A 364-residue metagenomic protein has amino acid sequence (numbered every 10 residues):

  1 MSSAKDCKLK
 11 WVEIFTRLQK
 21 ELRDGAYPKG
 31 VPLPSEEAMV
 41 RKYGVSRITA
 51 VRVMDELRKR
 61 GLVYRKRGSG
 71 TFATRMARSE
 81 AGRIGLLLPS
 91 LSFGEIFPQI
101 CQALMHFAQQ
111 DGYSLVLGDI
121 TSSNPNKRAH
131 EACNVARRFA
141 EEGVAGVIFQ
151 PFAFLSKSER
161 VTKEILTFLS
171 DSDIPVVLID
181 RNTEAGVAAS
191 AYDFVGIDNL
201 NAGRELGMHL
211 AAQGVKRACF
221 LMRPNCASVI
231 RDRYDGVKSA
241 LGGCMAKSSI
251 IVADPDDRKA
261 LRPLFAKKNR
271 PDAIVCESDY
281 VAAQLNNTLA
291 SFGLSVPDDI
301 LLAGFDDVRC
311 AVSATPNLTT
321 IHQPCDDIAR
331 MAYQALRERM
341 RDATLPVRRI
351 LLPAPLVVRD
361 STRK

Functional and structural regions predicted by a protein language model:
M1-V45, R52, N124, A136-E141: Extreme N-terminal segment that seeds HTH/winged-HTH DNA-binding domains in transcriptional regulators
K5-C7, V31, Y64-F93: N-terminal helix-turn-helix/winged-helix DNA-binding helices and compositionally similar short basic alpha-helical
V12, T16, A77-F149, D235-K238: Amphipathic helical "hinge" segments at domain boundaries
R17, A191-Y192, R262-K364: Flexible loop/turn connectors
G85-L87, G143-F154, V177, C219-M222 (+2 more regions): Periplasmic-binding protein-like
F152-N201, Y280, D306-L318: Flexible loop/hinge segments that line or gate small-molecule binding clefts
N182-F220, D256-P263, A282, Q323-R341: Hydrophobic alpha-helical segments within soluble ligand-binding/sensing domains
R204-M245, R348-T362: An alpha-beta-alpha
